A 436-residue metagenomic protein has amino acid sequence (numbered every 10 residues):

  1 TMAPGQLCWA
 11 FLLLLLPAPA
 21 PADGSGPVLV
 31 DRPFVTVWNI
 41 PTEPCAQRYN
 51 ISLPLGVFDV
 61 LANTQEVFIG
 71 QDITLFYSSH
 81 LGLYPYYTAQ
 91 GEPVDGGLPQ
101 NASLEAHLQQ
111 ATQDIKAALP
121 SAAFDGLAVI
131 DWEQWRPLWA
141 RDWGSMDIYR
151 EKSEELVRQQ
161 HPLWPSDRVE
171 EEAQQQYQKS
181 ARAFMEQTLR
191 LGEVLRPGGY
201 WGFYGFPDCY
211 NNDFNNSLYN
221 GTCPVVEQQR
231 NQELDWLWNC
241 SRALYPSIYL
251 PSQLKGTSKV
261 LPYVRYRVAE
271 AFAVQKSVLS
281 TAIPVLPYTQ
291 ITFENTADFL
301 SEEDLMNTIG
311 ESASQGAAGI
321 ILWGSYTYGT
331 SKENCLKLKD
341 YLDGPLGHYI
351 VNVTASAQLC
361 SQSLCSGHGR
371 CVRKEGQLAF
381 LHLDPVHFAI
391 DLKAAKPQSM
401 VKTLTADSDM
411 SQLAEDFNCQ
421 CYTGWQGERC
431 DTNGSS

Functional and structural regions predicted by a protein language model:
A3-F34: N-terminal signal peptide
V37, V169-R230, V264, S277-E294: Aromatic-lined carbohydrate-recognition surfaces of secreted/lumenal glycan-active proteins
V94-L98, D142-Q178: A solvent-exposed, charged loop/short amphipathic helix patch at secondary-structure junctions
I130, L244, S312, I320: Conserved, mostly hydrophobic/aromatic
E233, N239-C240, P246-E294: Glycoside hydrolase catalytic-domain groove-lining segments
Q358-H368: Disulfide-braced loops of extracellular cysteine-rich modules
G369-V372, L378-H382, V386, T403-L404 (+1 more regions): Extracellular cysteine-rich, disulfide-stabilized repeat modules
